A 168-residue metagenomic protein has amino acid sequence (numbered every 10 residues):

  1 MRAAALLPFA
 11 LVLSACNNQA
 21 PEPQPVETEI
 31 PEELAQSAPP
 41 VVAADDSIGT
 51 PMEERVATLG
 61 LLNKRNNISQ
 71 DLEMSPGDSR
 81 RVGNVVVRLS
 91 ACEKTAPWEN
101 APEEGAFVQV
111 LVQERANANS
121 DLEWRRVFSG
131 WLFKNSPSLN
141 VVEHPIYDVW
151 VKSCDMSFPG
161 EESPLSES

Functional and structural regions predicted by a protein language model:
M1-S14: Sec-dependent bacterial lipoprotein signal peptides
C16-Q19: Bacterial signal peptide processing site
P25-A101, G160: N-terminal secretory signal peptides
E53, P102-E104, W124-R126, E143 (+1 more regions): A short, structural micro-pattern
T58-G60, V86-A91, F107-V110, W131 (+1 more regions): Soluble periplasmic/extracytoplasmic beta-strand elements of cell-envelope proteins
I68, G77, L122-S129: Local beta-strand/beta-hairpin segments that build beta-sheet-rich folds
A91-V127: Acidic, aromatic-enriched beta-alpha/helix-loop junctions
L132-S168: C-terminal partner/receptor-binding element of secreted or periplasmic proteins
